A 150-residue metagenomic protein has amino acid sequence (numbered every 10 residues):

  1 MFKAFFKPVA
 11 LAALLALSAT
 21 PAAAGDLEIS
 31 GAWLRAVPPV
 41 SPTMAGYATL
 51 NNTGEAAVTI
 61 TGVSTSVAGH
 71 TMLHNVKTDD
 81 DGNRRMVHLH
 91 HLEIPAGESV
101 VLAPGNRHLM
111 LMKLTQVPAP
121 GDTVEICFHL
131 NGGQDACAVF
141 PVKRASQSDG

Functional and structural regions predicted by a protein language model:
M1, A23-D26: Absolute protein N-terminus
M1-A10: Bacterial N-terminal signal peptides that target proteins for export
L11-A12, A22: Cleavable N-terminal signal peptides
A13-L14, S41: Amphipathic alpha-helical interaction segments
L17-P21: N-terminal signal peptide c-region/cleavage motif recognized by signal peptidases
G25-G150: Compact, glycine-rich, soluble single-domain proteins
